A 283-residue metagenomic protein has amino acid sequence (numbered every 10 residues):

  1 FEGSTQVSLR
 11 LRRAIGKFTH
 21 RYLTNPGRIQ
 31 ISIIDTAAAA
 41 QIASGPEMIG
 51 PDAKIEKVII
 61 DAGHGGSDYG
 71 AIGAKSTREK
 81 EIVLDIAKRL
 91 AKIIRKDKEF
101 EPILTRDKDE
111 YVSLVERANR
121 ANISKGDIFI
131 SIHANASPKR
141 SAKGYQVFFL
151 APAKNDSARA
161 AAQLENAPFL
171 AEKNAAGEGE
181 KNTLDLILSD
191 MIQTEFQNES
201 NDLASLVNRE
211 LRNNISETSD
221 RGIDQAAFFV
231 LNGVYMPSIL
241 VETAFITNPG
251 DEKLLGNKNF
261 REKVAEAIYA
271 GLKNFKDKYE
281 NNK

Functional and structural regions predicted by a protein language model:
F1-E2, R12-A14, L23-N25, I34-A38 (+8 more regions): Solvent-exposed coil/turn segments that connect beta secondary-structure elements in extracytoplasmic/periplasmic
F1-V58: Signal-peptide-cleaved, periplasmic/extracellular N-terminal interaction regions immediately downstream of the signal
G3-V7, G16, N25-I29, K54-E56 (+7 more regions): Envelope-exposed proteins and targeting segments
S4-T5, T19, T24, T36 (+7 more regions): Residue-identity detector for threonine
S8, G16-H20, Q30, I82 (+10 more regions): Functionally constrained cores in energy, signaling, and assembly domains
R13, N155-D156, K181-N182, N248 (+1 more regions): Intrinsic-disorder/low-complexity, polar/charged segments
I31, P138, L188-K283: Active-site-adjacent mobile loop/cap segments within catalytic or ligand-binding domains
A38-L184, S189, Q193-R209, N213 (+4 more regions): Catalytic-core regions of hydrolytic enzymes
